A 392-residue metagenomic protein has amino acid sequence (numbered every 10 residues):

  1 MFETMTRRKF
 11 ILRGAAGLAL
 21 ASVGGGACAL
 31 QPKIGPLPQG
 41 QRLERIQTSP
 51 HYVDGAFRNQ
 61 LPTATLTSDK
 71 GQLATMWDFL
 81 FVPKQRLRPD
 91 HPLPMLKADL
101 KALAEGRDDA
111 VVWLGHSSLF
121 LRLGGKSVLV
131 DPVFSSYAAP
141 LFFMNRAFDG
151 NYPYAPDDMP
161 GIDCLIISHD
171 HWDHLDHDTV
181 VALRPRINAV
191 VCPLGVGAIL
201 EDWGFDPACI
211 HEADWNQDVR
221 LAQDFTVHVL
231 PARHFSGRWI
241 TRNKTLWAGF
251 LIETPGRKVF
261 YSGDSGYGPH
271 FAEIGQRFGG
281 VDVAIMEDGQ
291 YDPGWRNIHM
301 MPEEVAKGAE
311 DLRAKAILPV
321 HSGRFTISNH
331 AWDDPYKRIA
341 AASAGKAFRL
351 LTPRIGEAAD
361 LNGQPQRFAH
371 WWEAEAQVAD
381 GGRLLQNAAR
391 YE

Functional and structural regions predicted by a protein language model:
F2, T6-K9, R13, L30-G55 (+6 more regions): Cap/insert and terminal regions of metallo-dependent hydrolase folds
F2-T4, K9-F148, Y152-D158, T254-Y261 (+4 more regions): Metallo-beta-lactamase
Q85-G106, P193-R257, R338-I355, N362: Metallo-beta-lactamase
H116-R122, R220-G280, R296, M300-E304: Catalytic core of the metallo-beta-lactamase
L121, D131, H169, V227 (+4 more regions): Divalent metal-coordination and catalytic microenvironments
V130-D131, A189-V191, P207-W215, D282-I285: Short hydrophobic/aromatic-enriched beta-strand-loop microsegments
F134, L230-T254, A369-E392: Active-site-proximal loop/helix segment associated with metal-binding centers of metalloenzymes
M144-V191, G279-I285: Active-site metal-binding motif and surrounding structural segment of the metallo-beta-lactamase
